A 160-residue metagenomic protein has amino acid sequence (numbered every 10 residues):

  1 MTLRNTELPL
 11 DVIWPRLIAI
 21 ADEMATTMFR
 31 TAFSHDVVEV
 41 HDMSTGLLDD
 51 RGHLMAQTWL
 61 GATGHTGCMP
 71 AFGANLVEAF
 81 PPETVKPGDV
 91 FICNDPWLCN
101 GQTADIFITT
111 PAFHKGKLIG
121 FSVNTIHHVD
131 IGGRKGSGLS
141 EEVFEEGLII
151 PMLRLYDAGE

Functional and structural regions predicted by a protein language model:
T2-G64, C68, A74: Long, charge-dense accessory insertions within large macromolecular proteins
P15, A71-A74, T110, G120 (+1 more regions): Residues on a specific face of well-ordered alpha-helices
G61-G64, A104, G138-E145: Short alpha-helix boundary/capping segments
T63-N75, V129-G138: A short, polar/charged loop-to-alpha-helix boundary motif
G64-C68, C99, E142-V143, G159: Hydrophobic core positions in small helical hairpin nucleic-acid-binding modules
F80-T84: Short, surface-exposed secondary-structure edge patches
P87-R134: Sensory/regulatory domains in signal-transduction proteins
K115-E160: Mobile "lid/hinge" segments at catalytic clefts and subdomain interfaces of large enzymes
